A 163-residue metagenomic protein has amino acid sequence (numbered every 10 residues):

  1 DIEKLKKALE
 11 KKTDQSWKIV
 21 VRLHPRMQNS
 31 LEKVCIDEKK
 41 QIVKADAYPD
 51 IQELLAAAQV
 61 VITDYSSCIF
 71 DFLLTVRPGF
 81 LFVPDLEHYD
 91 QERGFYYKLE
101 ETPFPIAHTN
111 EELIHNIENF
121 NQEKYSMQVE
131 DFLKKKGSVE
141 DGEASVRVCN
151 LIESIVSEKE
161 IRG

Functional and structural regions predicted by a protein language model:
D1-C35, E140, A144: Conserved catalytic-core segment of nucleotide-activated headgroup transferases in glycan assembly
L5-K7, A47-P49, S67, E92-R93: A generic local structural motif
A8, L54-A57, N116, L151: CheY-like receiver
I19, I62, F72, L113 (+1 more regions): Hydrophobic, well-ordered secondary-structure elements that form the walls of internal hydrophobic environments
V20, P25-F70: Donor nucleotide-activated moiety binding/catalytic core segment of transferases that use nucleotide-activated donors
V34, E38, S67-E140: Catalytic binding pocket for nucleotide-activated donors in carbohydrate/polymer assembly enzymes
D141-G163: C-terminal alpha-helical cap of glycosyltransferases
